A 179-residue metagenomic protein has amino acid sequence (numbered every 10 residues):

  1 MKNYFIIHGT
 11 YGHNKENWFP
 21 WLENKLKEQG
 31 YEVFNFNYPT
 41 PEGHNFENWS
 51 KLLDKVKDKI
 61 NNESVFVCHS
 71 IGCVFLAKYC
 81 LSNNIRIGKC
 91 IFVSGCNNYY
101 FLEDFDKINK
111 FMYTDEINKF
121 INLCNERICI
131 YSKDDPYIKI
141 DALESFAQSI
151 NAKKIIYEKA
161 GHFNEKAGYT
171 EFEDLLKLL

Functional and structural regions predicted by a protein language model:
K2-I60: Active-site catalytic motif of lipid deacylating hydrolases and related acyltransferases
G9, N37-P41, I91-F101, S132: Active-site nucleophile loop of the alpha/beta-hydrolase fold
E32-F34, Q148-N164: Catalytic histidine neighborhood in serine/cysteine hydrolases with alpha/beta-hydrolase-type architecture
H44-N45, A160-F172: Catalytic histidine-centered segment of alpha/beta-hydrolase-like enzymes
V65-V67, C90: Conserved alpha/beta-hydrolase fold motif
V67-A77: Gly/Ala-rich beta-loop-alpha elbow adjacent to hydrolase catalytic centers
L123-C124, I128-Y131, D135: Short beta-strand/loop motif that positions the catalytic acidic residue of the alpha/beta-hydrolase fold
P136-A142: Conserved alpha/beta-hydrolase "acid-adjacent" motif
